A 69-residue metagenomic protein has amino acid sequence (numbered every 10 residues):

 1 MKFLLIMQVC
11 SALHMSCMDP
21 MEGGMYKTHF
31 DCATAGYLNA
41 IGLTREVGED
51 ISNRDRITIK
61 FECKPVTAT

Functional and structural regions predicted by a protein language model:
M1-F3, C17-M21, V47-N53: Short, intrinsically disordered, charge-biased short linear motifs at domain edges
M1-L13: Hydrophobic alpha-helical targeting segments used for export or membrane insertion
C10-A12, H29, V66-A68: Generic structural motif
C17-D31: A short, exposed loop/beta-hairpin motif centered on an aromatic-Gly-Thr core
T28-A40: Short, well-ordered alpha-helical segments
L38-T69: Short, mixed-charge low-complexity intrinsically disordered segments
